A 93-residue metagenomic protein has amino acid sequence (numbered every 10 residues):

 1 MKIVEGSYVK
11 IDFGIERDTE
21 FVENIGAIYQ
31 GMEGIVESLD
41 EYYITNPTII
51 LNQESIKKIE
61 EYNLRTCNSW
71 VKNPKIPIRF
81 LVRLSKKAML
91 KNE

Functional and structural regions predicted by a protein language model:
M1-I3, M89-E93: Short intrinsically disordered terminal tails
D12-K75, V82: Basic/aromatic-rich interaction segments and small domains that mediate binding to polyanionic partners
